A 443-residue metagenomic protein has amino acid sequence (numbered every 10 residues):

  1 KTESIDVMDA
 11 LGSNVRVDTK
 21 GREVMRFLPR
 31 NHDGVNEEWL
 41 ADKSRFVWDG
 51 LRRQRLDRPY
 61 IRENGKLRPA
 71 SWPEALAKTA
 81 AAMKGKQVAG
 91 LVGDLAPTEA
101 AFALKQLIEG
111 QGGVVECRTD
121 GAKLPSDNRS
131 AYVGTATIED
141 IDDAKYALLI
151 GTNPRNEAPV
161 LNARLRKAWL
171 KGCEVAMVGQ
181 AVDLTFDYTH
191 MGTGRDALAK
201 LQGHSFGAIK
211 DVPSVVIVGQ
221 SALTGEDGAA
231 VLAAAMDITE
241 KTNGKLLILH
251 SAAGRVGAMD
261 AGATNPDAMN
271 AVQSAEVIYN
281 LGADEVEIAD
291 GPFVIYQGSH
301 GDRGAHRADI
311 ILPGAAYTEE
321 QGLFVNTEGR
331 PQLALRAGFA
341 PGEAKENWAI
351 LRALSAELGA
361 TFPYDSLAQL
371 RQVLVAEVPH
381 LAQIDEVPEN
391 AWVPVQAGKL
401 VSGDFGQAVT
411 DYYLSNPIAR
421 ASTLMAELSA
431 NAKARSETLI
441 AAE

Functional and structural regions predicted by a protein language model:
K1-S205, S221, L354, D411-E443: N-terminal export/assembly segments and adjacent metallocofactor-ligating motifs of anaerobic energy-metabolism
G34, K43, L67, E319 (+5 more regions): Alpha-helical structural elements
S44, R58, V277, F362 (+2 more regions): Intrinsically disordered, low-complexity segments enriched in small/polar residues
T119-E386, T438-E443: Non-catalytic alpha/beta scaffold blocks inside enzyme catalytic domains
R371-E443: Long, low-complexity segments enriched in small/aliphatic residues
